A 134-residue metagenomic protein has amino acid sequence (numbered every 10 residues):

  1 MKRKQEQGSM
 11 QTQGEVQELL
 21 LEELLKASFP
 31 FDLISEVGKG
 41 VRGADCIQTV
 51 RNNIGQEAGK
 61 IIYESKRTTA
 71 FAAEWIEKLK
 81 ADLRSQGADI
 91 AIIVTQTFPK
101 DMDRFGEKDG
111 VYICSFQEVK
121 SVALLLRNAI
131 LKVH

Functional and structural regions predicted by a protein language model:
M1-D101: Extended, gly/pro-poor, charged amphipathic helical "stalk/hinge" elements that serve as dimerization and scaffold
Q96-H134: Domain-level recognition of nuclease-like catalytic cores that cleave nucleotide substrates
